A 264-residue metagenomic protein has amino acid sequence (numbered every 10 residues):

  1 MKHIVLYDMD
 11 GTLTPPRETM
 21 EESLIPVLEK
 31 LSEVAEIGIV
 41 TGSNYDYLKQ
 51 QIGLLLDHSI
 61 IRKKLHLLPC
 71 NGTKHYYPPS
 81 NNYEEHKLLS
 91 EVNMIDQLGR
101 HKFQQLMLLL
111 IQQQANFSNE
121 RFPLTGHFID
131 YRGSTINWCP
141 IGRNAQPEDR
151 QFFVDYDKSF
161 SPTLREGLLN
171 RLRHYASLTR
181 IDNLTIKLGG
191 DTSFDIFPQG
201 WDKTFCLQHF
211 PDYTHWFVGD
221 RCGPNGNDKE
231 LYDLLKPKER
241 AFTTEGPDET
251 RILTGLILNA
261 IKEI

Functional and structural regions predicted by a protein language model:
K2-L6, S23-A35, Y175, Y213 (+1 more regions): A short, Lys/Arg-enriched amphipathic alpha-helix followed by its capping loop at the start of a domain
K2-T19, I39, L67, L207 (+1 more regions): Asp-based phosphoryl-transfer active-site loop
V5-D10, P69-T73, P78-S80, R132-G133 (+1 more regions): Short loop/turn segments at strand-loop or loop-helix junctions that form parts of catalytic or ligand-binding pockets
T19-H127: Active-site phosphate-binding/coordination module
M20-E21, D195-I264: Mg2+-dependent phosphoryl-transfer enzymes with acidic/Ser/Thr/Gly-rich catalytic loops
L24-E29, Q104-M107, L169, L207 (+1 more regions): Short amphipathic alpha-helical segments and helix-helix/interface helices
L31-I52, L67, H127-I141, L188-G190 (+3 more regions): Substrate-recognition element of Asp-dependent hydrolases with the DxDx(T/V) motif
E120-W216: Conserved acidic, metal-coordinating active-site core of Asp-based, Mg2+-dependent phosphoryl-transfer enzymes
